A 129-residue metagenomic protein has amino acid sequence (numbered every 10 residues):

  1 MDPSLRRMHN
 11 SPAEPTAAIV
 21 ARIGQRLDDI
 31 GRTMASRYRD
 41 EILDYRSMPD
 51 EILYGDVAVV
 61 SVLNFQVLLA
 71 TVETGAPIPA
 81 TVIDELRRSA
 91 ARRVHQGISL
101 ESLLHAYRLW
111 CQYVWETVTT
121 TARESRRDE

Functional and structural regions predicted by a protein language model:
D2-E129: Hydrophobic, helix-rich cores of sensory/ligand-binding and other regulatory modules that couple small-molecule
